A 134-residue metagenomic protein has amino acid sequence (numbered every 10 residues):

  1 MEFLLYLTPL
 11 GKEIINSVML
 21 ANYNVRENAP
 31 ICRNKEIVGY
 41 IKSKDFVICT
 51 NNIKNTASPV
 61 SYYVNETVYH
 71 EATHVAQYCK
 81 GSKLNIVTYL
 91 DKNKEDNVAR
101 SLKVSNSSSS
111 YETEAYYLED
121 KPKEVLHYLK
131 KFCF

Functional and structural regions predicted by a protein language model:
M1-S61: Auxiliary, metal-adjacent structural segments of Zn-dependent hydrolase domains
L7, G11, N65, S107 (+1 more regions): Hydrophobic (often cysteine-bearing) scaffold residues that line and stabilize catalytic clefts of nucleotide/cofactor
V18-M19, V64-N65, C79-K80, Y89-L90 (+1 more regions): Generic hydrophobic, helix-prone segments enriched in Leu/Val/Ile
A21-Y23, E27, I31, I86-F134: Metalloprotease/metallohydrolase-associated module, dominated by Zn2+-dependent proteases
K42-K44, Y63, E71, Y111: Residues that flank catalytic or metal-binding motifs in active/ligand-binding sites
V47-C49, V75-Q77, Y117: Structural recognition of the beta-strand scaffold that forms the well-ordered cores of secreted hydrolase catalytic
V60-A76: Short alpha-helix carrying the canonical HExxH Zn2+-binding catalytic motif
E71-T88: Catalytic Zn2+-binding segment of zinc metalloproteases
